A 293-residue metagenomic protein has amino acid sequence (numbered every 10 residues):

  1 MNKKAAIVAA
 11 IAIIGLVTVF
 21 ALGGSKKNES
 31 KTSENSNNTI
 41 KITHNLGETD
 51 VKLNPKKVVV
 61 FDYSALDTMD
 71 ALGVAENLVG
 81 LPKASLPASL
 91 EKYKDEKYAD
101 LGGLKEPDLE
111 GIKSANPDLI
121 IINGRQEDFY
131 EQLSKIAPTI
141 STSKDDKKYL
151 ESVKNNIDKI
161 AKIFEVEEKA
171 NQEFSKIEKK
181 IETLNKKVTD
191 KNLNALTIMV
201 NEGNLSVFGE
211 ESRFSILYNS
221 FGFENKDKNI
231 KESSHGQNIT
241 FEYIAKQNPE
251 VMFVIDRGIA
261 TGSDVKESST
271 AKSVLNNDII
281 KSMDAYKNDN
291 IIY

Functional and structural regions predicted by a protein language model:
K3-D67, E168-L196: Bacterial Sec-exported substrate-binding components of ABC uptake systems
H44-E48, L101-D108, K231-T240: Short helix-initiation/N-cap motifs at beta->coil->alpha
K57, D62-G111: A short, structured surface patch at a secondary-structure boundary
K57, K162, V251-Y293: Structured C-terminal subdomain patch of bacterial secreted/periplasmic proteins
D62, G124-R125, I255-I259: Short secondary-structure boundary segments
S85-A88, V207-H235: Alpha-helical, coiled-coil/dimerization segments enriched in small aliphatic residues
N116-I122, P138, I244, N248-V254: Proline-aspartate-enriched helix->loop->beta-strand connector
Q132-E202, N290: Extracytoplasmic substrate-binding proteins
